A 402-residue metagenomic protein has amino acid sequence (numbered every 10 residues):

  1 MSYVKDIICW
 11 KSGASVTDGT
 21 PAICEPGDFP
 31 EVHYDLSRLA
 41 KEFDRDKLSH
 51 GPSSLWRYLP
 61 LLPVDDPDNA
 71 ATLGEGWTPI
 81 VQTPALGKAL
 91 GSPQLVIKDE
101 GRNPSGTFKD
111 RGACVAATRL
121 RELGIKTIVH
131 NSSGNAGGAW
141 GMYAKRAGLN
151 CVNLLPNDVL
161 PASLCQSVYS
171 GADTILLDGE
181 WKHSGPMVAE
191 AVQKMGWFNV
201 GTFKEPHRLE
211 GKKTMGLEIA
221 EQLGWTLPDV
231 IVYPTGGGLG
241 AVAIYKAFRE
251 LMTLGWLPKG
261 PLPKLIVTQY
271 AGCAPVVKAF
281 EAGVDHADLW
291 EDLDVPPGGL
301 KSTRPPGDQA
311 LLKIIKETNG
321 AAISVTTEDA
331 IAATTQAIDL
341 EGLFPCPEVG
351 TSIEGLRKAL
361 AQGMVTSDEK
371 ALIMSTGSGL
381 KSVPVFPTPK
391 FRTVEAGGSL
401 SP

Functional and structural regions predicted by a protein language model:
M1-P402: PLP-dependent amino-acid enzyme catalytic core
